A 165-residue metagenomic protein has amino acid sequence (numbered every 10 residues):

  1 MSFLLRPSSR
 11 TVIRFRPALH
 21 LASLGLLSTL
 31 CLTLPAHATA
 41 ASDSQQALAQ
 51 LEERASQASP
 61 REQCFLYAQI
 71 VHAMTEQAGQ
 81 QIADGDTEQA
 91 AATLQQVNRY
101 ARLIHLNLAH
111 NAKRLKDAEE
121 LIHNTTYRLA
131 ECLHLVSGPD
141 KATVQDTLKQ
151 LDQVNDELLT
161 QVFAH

Functional and structural regions predicted by a protein language model:
M1-R16: N-terminal secretory signal peptides that target proteins for export/translocation
T11-F15, L34, L108: N-terminal targeting/docking segments
A18-T33: Bacterial N-terminal signal peptides
A38-H165: Long, charged/polar, soluble alpha-helical segments
